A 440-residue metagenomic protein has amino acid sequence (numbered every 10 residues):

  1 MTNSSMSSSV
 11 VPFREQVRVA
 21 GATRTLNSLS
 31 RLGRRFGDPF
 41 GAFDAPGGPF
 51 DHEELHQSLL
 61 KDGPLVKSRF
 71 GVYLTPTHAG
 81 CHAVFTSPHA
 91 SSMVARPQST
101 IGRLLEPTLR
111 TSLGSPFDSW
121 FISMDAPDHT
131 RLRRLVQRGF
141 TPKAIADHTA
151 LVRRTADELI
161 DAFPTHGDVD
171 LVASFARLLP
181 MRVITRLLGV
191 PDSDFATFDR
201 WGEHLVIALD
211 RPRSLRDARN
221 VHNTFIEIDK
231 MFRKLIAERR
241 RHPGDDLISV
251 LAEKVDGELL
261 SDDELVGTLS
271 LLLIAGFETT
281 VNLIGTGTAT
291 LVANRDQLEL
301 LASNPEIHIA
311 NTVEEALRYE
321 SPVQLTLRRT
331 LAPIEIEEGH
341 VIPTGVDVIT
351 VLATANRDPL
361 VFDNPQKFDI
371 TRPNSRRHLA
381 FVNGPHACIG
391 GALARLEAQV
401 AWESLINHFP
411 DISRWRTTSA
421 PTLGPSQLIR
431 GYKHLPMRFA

Functional and structural regions predicted by a protein language model:
M1-A440: Cytochrome P450
